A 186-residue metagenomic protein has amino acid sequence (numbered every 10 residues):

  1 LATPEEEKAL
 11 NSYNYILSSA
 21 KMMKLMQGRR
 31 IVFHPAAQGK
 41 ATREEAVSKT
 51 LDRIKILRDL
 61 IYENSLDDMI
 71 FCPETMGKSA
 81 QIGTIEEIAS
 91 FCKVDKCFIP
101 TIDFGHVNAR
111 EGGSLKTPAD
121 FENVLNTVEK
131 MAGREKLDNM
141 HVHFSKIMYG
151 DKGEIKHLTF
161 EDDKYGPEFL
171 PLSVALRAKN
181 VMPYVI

Functional and structural regions predicted by a protein language model:
L1, P35-K40, V107-A109, Y149-D151: Conserved radical SAM core fold
A2-I102: Active-site acidic/histidine proton-transfer and metal-coordination neighborhood in alpha/beta enzyme cores
T3-A9, K40-E44, G112-P118, I155-D162: Glycine-rich tight-turn/loop motif centered on a GG-T
I56-K156: Acidic/histidine-rich catalytic cores of soluble enzymes
D68-F71, A178-Y184: Short, surface-exposed connector motifs at secondary-structure boundaries
V124-G133, E161-A178: A short, acidic, amphipathic alpha-helical segment used as a generic capping/interface helix at domain edges
H141-H143, P183-I186: Conserved active-site loop/cleft motifs that coordinate metal ions or position small ligands
